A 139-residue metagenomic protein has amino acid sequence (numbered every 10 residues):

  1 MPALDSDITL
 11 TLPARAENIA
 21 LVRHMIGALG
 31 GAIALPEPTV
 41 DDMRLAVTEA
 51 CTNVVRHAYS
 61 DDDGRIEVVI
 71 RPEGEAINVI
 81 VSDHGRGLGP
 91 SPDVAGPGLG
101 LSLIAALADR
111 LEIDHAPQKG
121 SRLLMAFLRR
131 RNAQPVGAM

Functional and structural regions predicted by a protein language model:
M1-L10, A106-M139: Flexible, glycine-/charge-rich segments associated with ATP-binding catalytic modules
T9-L21: STAS-typified acidic loop motif
A20-T48: Conserved short strand/loop->alpha-helix "switch" segment adjacent to the catalytic nucleotide/phosphoryl-transfer site
E49-N53: Conserved polar catalytic motif of the HATPase_c/GHKL fold
V54-A58: Short helix-loop "hinge" at the ATP-lid/N-box region of the Bergerat-fold HATPase_c
G64-R71: A conserved short beta-strand within the histidine kinase catalytic ATPase domain
E75-L101: Glycine-rich/acidic phosphate-handling loop/turn and adjacent ATP-lid/helix of nucleotide-binding kinase/ATPase domains
